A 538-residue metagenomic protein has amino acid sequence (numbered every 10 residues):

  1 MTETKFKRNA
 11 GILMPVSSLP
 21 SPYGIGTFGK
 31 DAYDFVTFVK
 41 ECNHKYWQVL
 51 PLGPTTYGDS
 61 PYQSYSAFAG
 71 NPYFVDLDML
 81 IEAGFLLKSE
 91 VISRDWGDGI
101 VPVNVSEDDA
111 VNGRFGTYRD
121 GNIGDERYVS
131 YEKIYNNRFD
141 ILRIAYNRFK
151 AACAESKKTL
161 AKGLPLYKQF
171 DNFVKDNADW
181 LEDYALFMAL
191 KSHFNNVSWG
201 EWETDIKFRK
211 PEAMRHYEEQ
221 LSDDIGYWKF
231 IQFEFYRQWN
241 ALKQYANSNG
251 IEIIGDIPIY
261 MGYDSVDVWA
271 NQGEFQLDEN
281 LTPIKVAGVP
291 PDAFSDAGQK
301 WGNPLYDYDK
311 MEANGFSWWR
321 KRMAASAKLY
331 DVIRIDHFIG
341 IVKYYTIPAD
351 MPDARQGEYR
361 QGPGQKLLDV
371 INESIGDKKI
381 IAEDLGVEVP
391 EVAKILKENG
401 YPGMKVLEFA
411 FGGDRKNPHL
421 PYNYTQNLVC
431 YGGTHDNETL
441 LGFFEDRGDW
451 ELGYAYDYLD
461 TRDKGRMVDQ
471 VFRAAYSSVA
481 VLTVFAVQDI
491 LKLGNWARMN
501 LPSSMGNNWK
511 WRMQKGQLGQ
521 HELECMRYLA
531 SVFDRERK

Functional and structural regions predicted by a protein language model:
T2-F6, P15, S21, D59-Q232 (+4 more regions): Alpha-amylase-like alpha-glycosidases and glucanotransferases acting on alpha-linked glucans and related
E3-R8, L13-E41, I231: Asp/Glu-centered strand-loop micro-motifs enriched in Gly/Pro and often flanked by an aromatic residue
K30-T55, L329-Y330: Catalytic domains of carbohydrate-active enzymes, especially glycoside hydrolases
K40, W239-N247, N372, L396-K397: Surface-exposed amphipathic alpha-helices with a cationic face
L50, E252-I254, P258, V332 (+1 more regions): Outer-envelope exported proteins of Gram-negative bacteria
W228-M261: Conserved, well-ordered alpha-helix/loop/beta-strand core segments that scaffold catalytic motifs
G516-K538: Terminal-tail/helix-coil boundary detector
